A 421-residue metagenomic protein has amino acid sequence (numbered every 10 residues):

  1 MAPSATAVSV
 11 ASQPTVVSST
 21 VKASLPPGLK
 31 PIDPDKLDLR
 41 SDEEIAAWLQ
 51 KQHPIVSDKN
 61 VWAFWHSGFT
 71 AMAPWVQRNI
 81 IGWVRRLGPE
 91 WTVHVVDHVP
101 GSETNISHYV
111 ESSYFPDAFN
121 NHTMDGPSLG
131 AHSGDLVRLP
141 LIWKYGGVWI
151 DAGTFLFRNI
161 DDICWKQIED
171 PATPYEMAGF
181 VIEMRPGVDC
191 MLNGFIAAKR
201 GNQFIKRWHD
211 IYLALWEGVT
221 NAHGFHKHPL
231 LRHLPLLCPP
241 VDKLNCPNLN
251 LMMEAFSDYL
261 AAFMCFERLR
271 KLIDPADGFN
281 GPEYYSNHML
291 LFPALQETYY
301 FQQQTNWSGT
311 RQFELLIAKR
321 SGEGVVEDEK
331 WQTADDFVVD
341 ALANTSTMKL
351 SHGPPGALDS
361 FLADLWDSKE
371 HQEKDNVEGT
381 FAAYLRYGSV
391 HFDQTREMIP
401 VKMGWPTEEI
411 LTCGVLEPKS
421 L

Functional and structural regions predicted by a protein language model:
A2-G134, A152-L421: Glycosyltransferase-associated regions of secretory-pathway enzymes, highlighting luminal stem/catalytic domains
D135-G147: Small-residue hinge/turn detector
